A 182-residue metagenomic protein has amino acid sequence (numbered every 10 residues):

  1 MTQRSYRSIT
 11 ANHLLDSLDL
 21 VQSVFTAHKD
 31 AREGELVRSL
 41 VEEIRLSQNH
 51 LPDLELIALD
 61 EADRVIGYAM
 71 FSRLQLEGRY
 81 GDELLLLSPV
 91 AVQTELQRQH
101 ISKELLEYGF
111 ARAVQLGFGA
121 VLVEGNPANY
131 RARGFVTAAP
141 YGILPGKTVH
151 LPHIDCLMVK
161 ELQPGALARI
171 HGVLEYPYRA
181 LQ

Functional and structural regions predicted by a protein language model:
R4-S17: A short beta-loop-alpha structural element at the N-terminal edge of CoA-dependent acyl/N-acetyltransferase catalytic
Q22-E61, I66-Y68, Q75: Active-site rim helix/loop that mediates acceptor-substrate recognition in acyltransferases
D60-D63, E95, E161-A166: Short loop segments at secondary-structure junctions
R64, Q93-E104, L116, A132-R133: Conserved glycine-rich acetyl-CoA-binding loop
L74-L87, Q97: A conserved beta-turn-beta hairpin within the catalytic core of GNAT-like acetyltransferases that forms part
L87, V92, R98-A111, L122-V123: Conserved acetyl-CoA-binding loop-helix of GNAT-fold acetyltransferases
Q115-G119, G125-P152: Conserved active-site alpha-helix within GNAT-family acetyltransferase domains
L144-Q182: C-terminal "cap" of GNAT-fold acetyltransferases
